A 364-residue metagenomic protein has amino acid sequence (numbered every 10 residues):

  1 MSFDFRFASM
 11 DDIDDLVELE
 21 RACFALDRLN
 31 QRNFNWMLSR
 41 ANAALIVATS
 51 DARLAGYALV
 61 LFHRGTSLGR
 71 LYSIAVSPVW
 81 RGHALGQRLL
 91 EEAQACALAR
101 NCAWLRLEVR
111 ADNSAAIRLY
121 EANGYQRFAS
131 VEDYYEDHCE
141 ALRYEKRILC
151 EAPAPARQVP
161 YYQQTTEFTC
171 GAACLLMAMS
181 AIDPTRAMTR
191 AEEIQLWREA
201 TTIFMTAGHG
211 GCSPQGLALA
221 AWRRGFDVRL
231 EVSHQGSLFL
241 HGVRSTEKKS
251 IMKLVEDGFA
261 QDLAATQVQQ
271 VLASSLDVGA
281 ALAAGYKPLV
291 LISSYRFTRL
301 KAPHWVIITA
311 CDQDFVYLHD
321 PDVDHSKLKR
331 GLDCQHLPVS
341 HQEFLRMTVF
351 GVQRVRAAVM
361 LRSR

Functional and structural regions predicted by a protein language model:
F3, F7-V79, L90-E92, C96 (+3 more regions): Acetyl-CoA-dependent GNAT
L71, L105-V109: Conserved hydrophobic beta-strand within the GNAT/NAT acetyltransferase core sheet that lines the active-site cleft
S77-V79, H83, A111-D112: Active-site acidic-Proline motif in GNAT/NAT acetyltransferases
L90, N113-A116, D133-H138: Short glycine/proline-centered loop/turn elements that form peptide/ligand docking sites
E108-V109, E121, Q126-R143: Conserved catalytic-core motifs of GNAT/GCN5-like acyltransferases
A152-A154, A283, Y295, R299-W305 (+1 more regions): Noncatalytic regulatory segments and standalone regulatory/sensor domains
A152-G210, Q215-E231: Active-site nucleophile-adjacent alpha helix/oxyanion-hole segment immediately C-terminal to the catalytic cysteine
L240, S245-D320: Active-site-adjacent substructure of cysteine-protease-like catalytic cores
